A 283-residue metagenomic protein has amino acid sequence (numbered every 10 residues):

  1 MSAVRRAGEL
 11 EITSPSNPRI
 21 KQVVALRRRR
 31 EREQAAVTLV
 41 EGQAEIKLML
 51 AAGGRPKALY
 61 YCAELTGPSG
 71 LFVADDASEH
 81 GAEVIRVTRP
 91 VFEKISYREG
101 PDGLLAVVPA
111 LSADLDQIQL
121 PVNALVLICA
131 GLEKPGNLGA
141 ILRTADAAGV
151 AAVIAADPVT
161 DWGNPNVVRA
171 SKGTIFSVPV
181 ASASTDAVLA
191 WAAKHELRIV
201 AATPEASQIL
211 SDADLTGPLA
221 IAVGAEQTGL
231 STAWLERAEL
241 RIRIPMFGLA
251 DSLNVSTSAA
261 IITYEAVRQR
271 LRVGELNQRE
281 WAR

Functional and structural regions predicted by a protein language model:
M1-A74, V159-D161, W281-R283: Boundary-proximal intrinsically disordered activation/regulatory segments immediately upstream of a helical core
I12, T38, A130-G131, A156-D157 (+4 more regions): Glycine- and other small-residue-rich loops at beta-strand/loop junctions that grip anionic moieties
Q43, E64-T66, L111, P204-S207 (+1 more regions): Short glycine-rich anion-binding loops that position phosphate/pyrophosphate groups of nucleotides and phosphorylated
A44, A51, E79, I85-P90 (+1 more regions): RNA substrate-binding interface of SAM-dependent RNA methyltransferases
A74-V107: Glycine/small-residue-rich loop that forms an oxyanion/phosphate-binding "nest" at active or ligand-binding sites
A106, T144-A148, V159-T174, T232-R283: Structured adenosyl-cofactor binding patch, chiefly the S-adenosyl-L-methionine
V200-G248, N254: Active-site/ligand-binding-proximal alpha/beta "capping" segment
